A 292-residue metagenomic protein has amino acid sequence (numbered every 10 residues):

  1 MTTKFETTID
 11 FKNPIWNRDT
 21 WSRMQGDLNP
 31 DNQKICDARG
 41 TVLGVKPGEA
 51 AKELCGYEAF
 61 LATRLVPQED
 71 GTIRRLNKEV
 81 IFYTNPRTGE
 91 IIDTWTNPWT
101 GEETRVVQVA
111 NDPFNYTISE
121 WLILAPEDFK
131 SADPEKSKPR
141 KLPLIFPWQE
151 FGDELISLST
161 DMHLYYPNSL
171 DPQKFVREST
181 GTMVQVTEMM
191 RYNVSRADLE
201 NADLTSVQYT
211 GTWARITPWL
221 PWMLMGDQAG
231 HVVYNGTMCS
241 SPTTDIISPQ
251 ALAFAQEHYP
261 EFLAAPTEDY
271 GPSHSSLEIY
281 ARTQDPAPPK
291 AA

Functional and structural regions predicted by a protein language model:
M1-D93, D245, A264-A291: N-terminal segment immediately downstream of the Sec signal-peptide cleavage site in secreted/extracellular proteins
D10, P143, A214-T217: Generic N-terminal simple sequence motifs
C36-V42, T63, V80-F82, Q185-S195 (+3 more regions): Generic hydrophobic, helix-prone segments enriched in Leu/Val/Ile
L43-A51, P172, W222-Q228: Flexible, membrane-facing loop/turn or short amphipathic-helix motifs that contact lipid bilayers or gate lipid-binding
C55-A197: Predominantly extracellular/secreted and cell-surface proteins with exposed, flexible low-complexity segments
S195-Y209: Gly/Pro-enriched, hydrophobic low-complexity segments that function as extracytoplasmic propeptides/linkers
T210-A292: Edge beta-strand at a domain terminus
